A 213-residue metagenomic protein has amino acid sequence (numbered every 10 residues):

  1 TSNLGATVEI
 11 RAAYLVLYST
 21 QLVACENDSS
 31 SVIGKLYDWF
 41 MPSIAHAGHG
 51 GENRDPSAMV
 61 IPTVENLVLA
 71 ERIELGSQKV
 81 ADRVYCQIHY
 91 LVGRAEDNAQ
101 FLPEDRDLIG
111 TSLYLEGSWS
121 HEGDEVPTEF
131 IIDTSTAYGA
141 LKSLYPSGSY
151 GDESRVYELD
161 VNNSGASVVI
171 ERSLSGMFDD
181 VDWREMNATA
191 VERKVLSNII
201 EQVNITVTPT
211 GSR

Functional and structural regions predicted by a protein language model:
T1-R213: A short, solvent-exposed, low-complexity linear motif enriched for acidic/polar residues with Pro/Gly/Ser/Thr
